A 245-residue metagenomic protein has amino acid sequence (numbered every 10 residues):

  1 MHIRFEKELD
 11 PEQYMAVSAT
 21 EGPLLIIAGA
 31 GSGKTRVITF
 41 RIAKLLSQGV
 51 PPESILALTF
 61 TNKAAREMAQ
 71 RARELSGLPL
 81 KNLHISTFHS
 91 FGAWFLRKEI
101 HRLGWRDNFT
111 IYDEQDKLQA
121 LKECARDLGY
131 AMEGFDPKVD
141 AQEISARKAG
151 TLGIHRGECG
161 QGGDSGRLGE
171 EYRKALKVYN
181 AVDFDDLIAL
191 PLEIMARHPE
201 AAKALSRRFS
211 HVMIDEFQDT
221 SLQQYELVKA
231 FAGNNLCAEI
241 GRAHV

Functional and structural regions predicted by a protein language model:
H2-R4, E21-G22, A43-F209, N234-C237: A basic/glycine-biased coupling hinge at the interface between accessory DNA-binding modules
E6-E21, Q223: N-terminal pre-P-loop "Q-motif" helix
V17-S18, L46, K229: A cross-family signal for key residues in well-ordered alpha-helices that form functional helical elements
E21-F40: Walker A/P-loop
S32, Q218-H244: Conserved helicase motor core of SF1/SF2 NTP-dependent helicases
T35-A43, M68-A69, Q224-Y225: Motif I (Walker A/P-loop) of helicase-class P-loop NTPases
R208-D219: Conserved P-loop NTPase "ATPase switch" module shared by AAA+ and STAND
